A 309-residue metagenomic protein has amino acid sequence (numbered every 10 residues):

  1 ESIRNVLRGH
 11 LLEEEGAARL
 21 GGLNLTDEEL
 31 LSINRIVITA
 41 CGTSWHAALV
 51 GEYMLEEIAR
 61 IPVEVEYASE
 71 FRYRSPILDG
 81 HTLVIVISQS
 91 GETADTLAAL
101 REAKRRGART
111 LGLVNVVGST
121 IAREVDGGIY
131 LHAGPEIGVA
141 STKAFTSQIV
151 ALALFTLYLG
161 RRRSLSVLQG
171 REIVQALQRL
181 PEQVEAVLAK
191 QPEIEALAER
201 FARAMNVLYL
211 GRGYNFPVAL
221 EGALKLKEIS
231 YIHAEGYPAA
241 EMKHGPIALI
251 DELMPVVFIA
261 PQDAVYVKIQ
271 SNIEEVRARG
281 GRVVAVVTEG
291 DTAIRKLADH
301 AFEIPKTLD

Functional and structural regions predicted by a protein language model:
E1-V37, R106, V117, G127-P255: Active-site phosphate/pyrophosphate-binding segments
L31-R179, A260-H300, I304-T307: Glycine-rich phosphate-binding loops that contact phosphosugars or nucleotide phosphates
